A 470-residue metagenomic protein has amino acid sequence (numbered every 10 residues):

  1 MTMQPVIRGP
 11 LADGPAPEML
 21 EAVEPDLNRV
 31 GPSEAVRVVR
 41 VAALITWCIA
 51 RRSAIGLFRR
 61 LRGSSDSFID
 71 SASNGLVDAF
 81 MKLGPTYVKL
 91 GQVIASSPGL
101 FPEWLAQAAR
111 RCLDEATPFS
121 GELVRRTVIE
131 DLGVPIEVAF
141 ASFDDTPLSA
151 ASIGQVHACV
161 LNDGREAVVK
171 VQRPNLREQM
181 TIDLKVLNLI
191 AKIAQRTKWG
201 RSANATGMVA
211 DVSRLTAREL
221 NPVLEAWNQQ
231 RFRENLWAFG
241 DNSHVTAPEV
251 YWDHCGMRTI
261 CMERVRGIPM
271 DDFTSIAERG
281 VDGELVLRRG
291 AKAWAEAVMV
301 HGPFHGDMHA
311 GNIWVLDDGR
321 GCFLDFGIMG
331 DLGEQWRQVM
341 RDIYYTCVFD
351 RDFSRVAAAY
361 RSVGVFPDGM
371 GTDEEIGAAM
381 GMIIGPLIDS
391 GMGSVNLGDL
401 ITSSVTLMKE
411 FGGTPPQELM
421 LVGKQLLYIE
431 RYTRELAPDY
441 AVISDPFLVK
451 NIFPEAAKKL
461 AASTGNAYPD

Functional and structural regions predicted by a protein language model:
M1-Q155, T181-G207, Y440-A441, L448 (+1 more regions): N-terminal accessory/targeting segments that precede structured cores
P10-A12, A16-A35, S65-S71, M208 (+4 more regions): Helix-rich C-lobe and terminal helical cap/extension of kinase-like folds
E103, R110-T117, I129, R177-I182 (+11 more regions): ATP-dependent phospho-/nucleotidyl transfer catalytic cores
P147-A151, Y251-H254, M420-L421: A short beta-turn/loop motif at secondary-structure boundaries
A158, R165-R173: Glycine-rich ATP phosphate-binding loop
C159-V160, M308: Conserved beta3 strand of the Hanks-type protein kinase catalytic N-lobe
D163-R165, R320: Short acidic/polar mixed-charge low-complexity motifs
G311-V315: Hydrophobic residue at the +6 position relative to the catalytic HRD Asp in the kinase catalytic loop
